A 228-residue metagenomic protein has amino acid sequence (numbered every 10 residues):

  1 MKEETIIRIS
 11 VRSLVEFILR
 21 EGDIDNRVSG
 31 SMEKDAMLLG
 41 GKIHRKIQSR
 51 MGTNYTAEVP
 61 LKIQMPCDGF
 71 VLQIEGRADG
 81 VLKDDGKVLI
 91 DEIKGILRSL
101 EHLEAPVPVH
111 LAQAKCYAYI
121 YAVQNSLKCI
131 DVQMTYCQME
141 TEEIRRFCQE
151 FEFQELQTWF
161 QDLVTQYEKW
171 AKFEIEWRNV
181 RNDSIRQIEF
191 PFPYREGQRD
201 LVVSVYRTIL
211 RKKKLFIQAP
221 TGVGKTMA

Functional and structural regions predicted by a protein language model:
M1-K87: Metal-dependent nuclease catalytic cores that hydrolyze phosphodiester bonds in DNA/RNA, characterized by
T5-N26, C129-Y136, A171-N182: Short, compositionally biased low-complexity segments
I63-Q157: Mg2+/Mn2+-dependent nuclease catalytic core
Q154-R186: Polybasic (Lys/Arg-rich)
I175-Q218: Conserved pre-motif I regulatory segment
T221: The conserved Walker
K225: Conserved lysine of the Walker
A228: Hydrophobic positions on the alpha1 helix immediately C-terminal to the Walker A/P-loop
